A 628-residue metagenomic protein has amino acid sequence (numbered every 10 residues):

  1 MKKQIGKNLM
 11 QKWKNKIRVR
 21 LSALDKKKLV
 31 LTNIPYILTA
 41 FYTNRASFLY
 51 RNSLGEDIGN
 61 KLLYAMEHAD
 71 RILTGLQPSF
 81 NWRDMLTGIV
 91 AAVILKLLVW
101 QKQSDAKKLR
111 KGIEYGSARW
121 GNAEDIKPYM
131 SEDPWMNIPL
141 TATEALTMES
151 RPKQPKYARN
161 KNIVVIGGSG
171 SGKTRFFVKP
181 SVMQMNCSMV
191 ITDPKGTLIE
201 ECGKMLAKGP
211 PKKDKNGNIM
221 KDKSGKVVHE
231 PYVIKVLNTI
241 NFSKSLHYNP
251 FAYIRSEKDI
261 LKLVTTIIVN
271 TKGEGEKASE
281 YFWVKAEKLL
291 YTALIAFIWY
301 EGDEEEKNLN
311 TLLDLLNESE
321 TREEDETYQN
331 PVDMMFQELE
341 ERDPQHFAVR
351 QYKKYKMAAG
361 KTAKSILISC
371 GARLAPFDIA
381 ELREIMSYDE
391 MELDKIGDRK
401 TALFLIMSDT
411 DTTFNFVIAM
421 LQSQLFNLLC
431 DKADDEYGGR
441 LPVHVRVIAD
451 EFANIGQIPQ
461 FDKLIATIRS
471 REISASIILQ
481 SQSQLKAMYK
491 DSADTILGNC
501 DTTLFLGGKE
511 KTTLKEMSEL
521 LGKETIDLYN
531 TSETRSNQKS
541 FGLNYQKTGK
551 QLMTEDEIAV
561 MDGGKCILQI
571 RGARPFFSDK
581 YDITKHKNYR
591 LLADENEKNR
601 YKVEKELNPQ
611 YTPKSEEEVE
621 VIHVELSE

Functional and structural regions predicted by a protein language model:
M1-S171, R175-V178, K215-K223, K523 (+1 more regions): Basic- and hydrophobic-enriched, low-structure N-terminal and domain-boundary segments that flank ATP-binding catalytic
K2-I5, L38-Y42, R159-I473, M488 (+4 more regions): P-loop NTPase motor domains
A69-L76, R83-N137, E257-I267, L315-E318 (+3 more regions): Short alpha-helical interface patches
S79, E114, P128, E132-M136 (+11 more regions): Intrinsically disordered, low-complexity N-terminal regions enriched in serine/proline/glycine with scattered basic
K96, N122-P128, A142-P155, T362-I368 (+6 more regions): A broad, low-specificity signal for short, low-complexity segments enriched in glycine/proline and polar/charged
G116-A118, A145, E149, K161-N162 (+6 more regions): General secondary-structure edge motif
D133, N137-L140, F416-S423, M517: Conserved long hydrophobic alpha-helices within structured protein cores
I465-I567: Conserved ATP-driven motor cores of ASCE-family P-loop NTPases powering translocation/secretion/packaging/pilus
